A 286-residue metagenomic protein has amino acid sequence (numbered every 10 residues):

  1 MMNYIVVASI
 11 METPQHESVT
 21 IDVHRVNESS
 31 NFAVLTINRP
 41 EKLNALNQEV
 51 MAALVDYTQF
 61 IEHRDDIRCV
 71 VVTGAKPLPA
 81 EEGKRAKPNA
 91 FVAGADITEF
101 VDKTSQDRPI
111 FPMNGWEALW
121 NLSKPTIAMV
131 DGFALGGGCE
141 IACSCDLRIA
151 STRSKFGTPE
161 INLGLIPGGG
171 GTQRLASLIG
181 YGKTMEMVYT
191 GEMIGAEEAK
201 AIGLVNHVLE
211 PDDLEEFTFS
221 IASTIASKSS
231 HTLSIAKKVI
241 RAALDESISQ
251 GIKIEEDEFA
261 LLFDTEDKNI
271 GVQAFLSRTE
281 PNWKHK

Functional and structural regions predicted by a protein language model:
M2-E81: Conserved CoA-thioester-binding segment of acyl-CoA-metabolizing enzymes
N3-V34, N38, E192-A226, S234-A243 (+1 more regions): Amphipathic alpha-helical segments at domain termini/boundaries
L35, R39, L54, V72 (+7 more regions): Terminal peptide-recognition signature
V50-A53, F111, I141, L214 (+1 more regions): Hydrophobic alpha-helical membrane-association signature
D66, G74-A118, A134, G164 (+1 more regions): Glycine- (often His-adjacent) and acidic-residue-rich active-site loop that binds/positions the CoA thioester
A118-H231, D264-T265, I270-Q273, T279: Crotonase-fold acyl-CoA enzyme core
M187-V188, V239-A243, E258-F263: Helix-loop "lid/cap" segments that line or gate small-molecule binding pockets
